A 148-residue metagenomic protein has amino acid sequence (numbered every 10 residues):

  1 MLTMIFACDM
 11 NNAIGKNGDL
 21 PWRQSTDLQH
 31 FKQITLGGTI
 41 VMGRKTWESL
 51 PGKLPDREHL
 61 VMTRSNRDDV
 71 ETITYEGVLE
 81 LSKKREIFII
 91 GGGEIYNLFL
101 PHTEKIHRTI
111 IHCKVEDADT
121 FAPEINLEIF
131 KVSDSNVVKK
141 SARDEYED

Functional and structural regions predicted by a protein language model:
M1-D148: Enzymes that bind and transform nitrogen-containing heteroaromatic metabolites
